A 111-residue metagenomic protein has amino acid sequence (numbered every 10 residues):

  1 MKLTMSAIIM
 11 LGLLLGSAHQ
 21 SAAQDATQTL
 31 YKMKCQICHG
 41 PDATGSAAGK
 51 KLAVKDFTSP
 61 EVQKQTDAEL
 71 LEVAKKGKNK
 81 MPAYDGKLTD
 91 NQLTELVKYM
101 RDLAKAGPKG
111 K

Functional and structural regions predicted by a protein language model:
M1-D25, K109-K111: N-terminal export/targeting leaders of redox proteins
S6, L14-G16, Q28, K50 (+2 more regions): Generic structural signal for beta-strand residues in well-ordered domains
S6-A7, P41-A43, E69: Short hydrophobic/aromatic-rich motifs at helix boundaries and adjacent loops
L11-G12, G40, Q65: Compositionally biased, intrinsically disordered low-complexity segments
L14-L30, S46, D67-E69: Electrostatic cytochrome c docking/interface patches
Q28-A53, K78-P82, D102-K111: Periplasmic/extracellular electron-transfer cofactor-ligation site, primarily the c-type cytochrome heme-c attachment
L52-K105: Extracytoplasmic electron-transfer domains, predominantly the class I c-type cytochrome c fold
